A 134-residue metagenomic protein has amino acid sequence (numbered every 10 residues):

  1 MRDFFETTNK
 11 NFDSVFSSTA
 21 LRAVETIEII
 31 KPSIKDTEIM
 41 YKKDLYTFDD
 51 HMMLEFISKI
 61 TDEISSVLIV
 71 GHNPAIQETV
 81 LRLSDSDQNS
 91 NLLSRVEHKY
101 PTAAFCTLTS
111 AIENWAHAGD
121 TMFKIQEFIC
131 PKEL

Functional and structural regions predicted by a protein language model:
M1-F48, M52, I57, D85 (+1 more regions): Active-site-proximal alpha-helix that buttresses catalytic centers in soluble enzyme cores
A20-V24, N73-P74, T102: Alpha-helix N-cap/helix-start capping motif
L45-F48, A111, P131: Short, solvent-exposed coil/turn elements at secondary-structure transition points
D62-G71: Generic beta-sheet signal
N73-P74, E78-S94: Flexible, glycine-rich active-site loops centered on histidine and acidic residues that chelate a metal or position
Q88-Q126: Domain-level recognition of soluble alpha/beta enzyme cores, biased toward histidine phosphatases/phosphomutases
E127-L134: Short, cationic low-complexity segments
